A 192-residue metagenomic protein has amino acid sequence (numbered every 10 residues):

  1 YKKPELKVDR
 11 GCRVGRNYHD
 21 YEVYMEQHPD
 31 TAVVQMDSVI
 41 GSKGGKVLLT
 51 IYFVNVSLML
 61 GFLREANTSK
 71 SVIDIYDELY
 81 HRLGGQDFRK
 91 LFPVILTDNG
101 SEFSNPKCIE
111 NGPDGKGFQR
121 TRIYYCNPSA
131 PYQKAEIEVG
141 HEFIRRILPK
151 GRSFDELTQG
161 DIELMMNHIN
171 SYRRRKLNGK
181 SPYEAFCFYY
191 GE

Functional and structural regions predicted by a protein language model:
Y1-L48: Mobile-element integrase/transposase regions, centering on the N-terminal DNA-binding/Zn-coordinating module
D37, I51, S57, Y76 (+4 more regions): Mobile genetic element proteins and their domesticated derivatives, centered on retroelements and DNA transposons
D37, Q86-N105, N127-S129: Acidic/histidine-rich, metal-coordinating catalytic segments
G41-G44, G61-Q86: Active-site beta-loop-alpha junctions of metal-dependent nucleic acid enzymes, especially the RNase H-like/DDE
G44-K46, V54-M59: Coil-to-beta-strand transition motifs
S57-F62, K150: Short small-residue beta-strand/loop micro-motif enriched in glycine and branched aliphatics
N105-C108, E136: Short, well-ordered secondary-structure micro-motifs
D114, F118-E192: Charged alpha-helix within mobile-element recombinases
